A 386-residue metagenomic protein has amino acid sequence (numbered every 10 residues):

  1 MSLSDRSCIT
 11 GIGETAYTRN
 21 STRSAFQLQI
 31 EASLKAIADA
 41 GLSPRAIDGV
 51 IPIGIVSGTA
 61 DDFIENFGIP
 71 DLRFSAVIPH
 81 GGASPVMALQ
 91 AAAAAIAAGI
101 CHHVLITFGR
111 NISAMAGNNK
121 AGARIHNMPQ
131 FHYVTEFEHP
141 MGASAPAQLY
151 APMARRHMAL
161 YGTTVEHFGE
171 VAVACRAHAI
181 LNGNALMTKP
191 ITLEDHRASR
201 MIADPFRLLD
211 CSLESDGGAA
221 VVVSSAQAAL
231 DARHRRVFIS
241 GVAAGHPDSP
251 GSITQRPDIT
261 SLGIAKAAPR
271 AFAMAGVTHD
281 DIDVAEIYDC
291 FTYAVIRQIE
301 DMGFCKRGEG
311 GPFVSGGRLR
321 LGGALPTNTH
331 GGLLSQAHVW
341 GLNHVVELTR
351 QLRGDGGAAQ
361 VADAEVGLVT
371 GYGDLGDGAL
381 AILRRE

Functional and structural regions predicted by a protein language model:
M1-R23, E170, M201-K266, R270 (+6 more regions): Condensing-enzyme catalytic core mediating Claisen C-C bond formation in acyl metabolism
M1-S84, A91, M153, H157-T164 (+5 more regions): Conserved active-site "lid/cap" helical segment
S2-D5, I53-L105, N111-L149, M187-L213 (+3 more regions): Conserved catalytic cysteine-centered active-site region of acyl-thioester-dependent Claisen-condensing enzymes
I9, P44-I53, F74-A76, V104-G109 (+6 more regions): Beta-strand segments within the central parallel beta-sheet cores of soluble alpha/beta enzyme folds
S21-T22, M115-A121, I180-N184, P250-S252 (+3 more regions): Short acidic, glycine/serine/threonine-rich loops at helix termini
S57-N66, G251-R256, D289-P312, G323 (+1 more regions): Short glycine/threonine-rich loop-to-helix capping motif typified by GTGT followed within a few residues by an Asp-Pro
H80-R110, A147-L181, V221-Q227, Q336-G356: Active-site-proximal alpha-helical scaffold in enzymes
D258-A265, P269-T292, D301, L333-A337: Extended C-terminal subregions enriched in glycine
